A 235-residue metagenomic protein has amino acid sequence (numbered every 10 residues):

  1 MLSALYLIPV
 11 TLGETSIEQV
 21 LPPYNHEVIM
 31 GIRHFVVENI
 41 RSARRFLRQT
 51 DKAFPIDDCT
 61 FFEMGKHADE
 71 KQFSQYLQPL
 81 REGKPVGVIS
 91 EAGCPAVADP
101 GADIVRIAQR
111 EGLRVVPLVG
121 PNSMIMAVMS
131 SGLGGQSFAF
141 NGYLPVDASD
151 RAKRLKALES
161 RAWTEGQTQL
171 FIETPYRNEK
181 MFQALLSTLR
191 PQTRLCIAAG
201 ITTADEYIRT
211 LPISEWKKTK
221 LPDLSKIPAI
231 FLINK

Functional and structural regions predicted by a protein language model:
M1-M64: Glycine-rich, flexible N-terminal cofactor/catalytic loop recognition
A4-Y6, K84-P85, T164-K235: A contiguous loop/helix-start segment that scaffolds small-molecule binding in enzyme catalytic cores
Y6, D103-R161: Class I SAM-dependent methyltransferase SAM-binding "motif I" and its flanking Rossmann-like core
L12-E14, E91-P95, P175-Y176, T203: Short glycine-rich anion-binding loops that position phosphate/pyrophosphate groups of nucleotides and phosphorylated
I29-F35, G112-V116, T168-Q169: Short active-site oxyanion
R41-A43, G93, S123, R177: Alpha-helix capping/helix-boundary segments
F62-D69, L144-A148: Conserved helicase motor
G65, F73-V115: Glycine/small-residue-rich loop that forms an oxyanion/phosphate-binding "nest" at active or ligand-binding sites
